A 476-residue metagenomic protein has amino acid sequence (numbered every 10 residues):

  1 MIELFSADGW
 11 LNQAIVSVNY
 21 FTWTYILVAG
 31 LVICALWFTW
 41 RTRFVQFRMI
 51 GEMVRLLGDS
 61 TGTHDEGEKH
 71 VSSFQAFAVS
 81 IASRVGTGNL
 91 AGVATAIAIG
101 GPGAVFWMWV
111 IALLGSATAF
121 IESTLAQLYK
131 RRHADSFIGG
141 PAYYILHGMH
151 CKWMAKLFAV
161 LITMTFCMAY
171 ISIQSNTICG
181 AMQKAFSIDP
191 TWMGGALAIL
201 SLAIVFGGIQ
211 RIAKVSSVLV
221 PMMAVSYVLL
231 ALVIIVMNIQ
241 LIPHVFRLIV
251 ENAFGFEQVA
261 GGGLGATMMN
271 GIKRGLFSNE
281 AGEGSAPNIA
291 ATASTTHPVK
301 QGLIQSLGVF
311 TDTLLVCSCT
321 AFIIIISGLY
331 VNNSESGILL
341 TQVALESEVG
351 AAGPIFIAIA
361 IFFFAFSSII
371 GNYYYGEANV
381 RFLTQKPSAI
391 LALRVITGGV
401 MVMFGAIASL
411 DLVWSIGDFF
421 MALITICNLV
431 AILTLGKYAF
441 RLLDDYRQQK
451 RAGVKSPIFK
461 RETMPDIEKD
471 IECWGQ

Functional and structural regions predicted by a protein language model:
M1-T87, A98-G103, L433-Q476: N-terminal alpha-helical transmembrane segments of multi-pass membrane transport and channel/translocase proteins
W10, R41-Q46, G88-V93, P102 (+6 more regions): Transmembrane helix-loop junctions in multi-pass membrane proteins
V16-R55, A98-D135, T311-C319, F419-L429: Extracellular loop-to-transmembrane helix junctions
G30-V54, N176-M182, D189-N238, I242-V250 (+2 more regions): Membrane-interface loop-to-helix entry segments
C34-T39, I111-D135, P141-N176, G180-V205 (+1 more regions): Helix-loop-helix module between adjacent transmembrane segments
F44-V71, T95-V105, A117-M149, Y330-E348 (+2 more regions): Flexible loop linkers connecting adjacent transmembrane helices in multi-pass alpha-helical membrane transporters
H64-I97, L125-L128, A134-A142, L146 (+2 more regions): Alpha-helical membrane segments and immediately flanking helix-loop junctions that form or couple to the substrate/ion
F120-Y129, A134, L232-L248, F256 (+3 more regions): Extracellular/periplasmic helix-exit of transmembrane alpha-helices
